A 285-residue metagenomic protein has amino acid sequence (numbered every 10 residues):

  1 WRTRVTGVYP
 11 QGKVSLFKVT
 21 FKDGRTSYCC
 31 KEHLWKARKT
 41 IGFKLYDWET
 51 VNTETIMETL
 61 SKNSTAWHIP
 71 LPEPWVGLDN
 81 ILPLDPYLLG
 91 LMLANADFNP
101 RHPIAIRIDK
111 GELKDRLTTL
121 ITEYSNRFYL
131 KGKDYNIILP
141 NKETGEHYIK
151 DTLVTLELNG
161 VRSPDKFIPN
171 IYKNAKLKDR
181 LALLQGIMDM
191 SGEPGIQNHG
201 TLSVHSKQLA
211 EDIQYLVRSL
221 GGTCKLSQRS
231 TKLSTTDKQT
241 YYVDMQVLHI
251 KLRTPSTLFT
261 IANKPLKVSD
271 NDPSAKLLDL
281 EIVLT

Functional and structural regions predicted by a protein language model:
W1-S234, A275-T285: Intein-associated homing endonuclease modules of the LAGLIDADG/DOD-type, together with closely related HINT-family
D237-P273: Polar, glycine-rich mid-to-C-terminal structural blocks that act as macromolecule-binding/assembly scaffolds
